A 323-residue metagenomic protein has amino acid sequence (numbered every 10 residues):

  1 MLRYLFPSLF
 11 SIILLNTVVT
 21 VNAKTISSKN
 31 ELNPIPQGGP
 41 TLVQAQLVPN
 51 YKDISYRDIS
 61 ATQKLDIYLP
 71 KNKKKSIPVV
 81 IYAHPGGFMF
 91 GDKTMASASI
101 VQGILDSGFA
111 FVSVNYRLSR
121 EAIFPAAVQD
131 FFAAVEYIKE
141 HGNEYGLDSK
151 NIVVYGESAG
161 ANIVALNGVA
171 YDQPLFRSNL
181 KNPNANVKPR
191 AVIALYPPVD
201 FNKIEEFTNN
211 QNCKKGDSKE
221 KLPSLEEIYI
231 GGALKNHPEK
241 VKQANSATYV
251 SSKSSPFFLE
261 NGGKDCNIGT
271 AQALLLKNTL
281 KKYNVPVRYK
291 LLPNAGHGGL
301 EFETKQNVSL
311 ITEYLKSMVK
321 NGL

Functional and structural regions predicted by a protein language model:
M1-S27: Bacterial Sec-dependent N-terminal signal peptides
V21-L323: Alpha/beta-hydrolase superfamily serine-hydrolase fold, recognizing
